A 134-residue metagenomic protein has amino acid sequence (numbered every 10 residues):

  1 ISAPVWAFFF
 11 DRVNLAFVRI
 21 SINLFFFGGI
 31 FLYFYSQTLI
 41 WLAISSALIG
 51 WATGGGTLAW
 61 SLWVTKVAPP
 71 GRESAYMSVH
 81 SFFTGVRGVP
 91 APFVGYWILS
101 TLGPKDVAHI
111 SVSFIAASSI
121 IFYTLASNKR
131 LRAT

Functional and structural regions predicted by a protein language model:
S2-N14, L99: Helix-to-loop junctions at the C-terminal end of transmembrane segments in multipass secondary transporters
F17-L32, V112: Structural signature of the two symmetry-related core transmembrane helices
F34-S45: Helix-loop junctions at membrane interfaces in 12-TM secondary transporters
A47, S78-V86: Transmembrane alpha-helical cores of Major Facilitator Superfamily
G55-A68: Intracellular juxtamembrane helix-capping segments at the cytosolic ends of symmetry-related transmembrane helices
P70-H80: Loop-to-transmembrane helix entry/capping segments in MFS-fold secondary transporters and related SLC/MFSD carriers
A91-L99: Small-residue (Gly/Pro/Ala) motifs that create kinks and tight helix-helix packing interfaces
L99-I115: A membrane-interface helix-boundary motif in multi-pass transporters
